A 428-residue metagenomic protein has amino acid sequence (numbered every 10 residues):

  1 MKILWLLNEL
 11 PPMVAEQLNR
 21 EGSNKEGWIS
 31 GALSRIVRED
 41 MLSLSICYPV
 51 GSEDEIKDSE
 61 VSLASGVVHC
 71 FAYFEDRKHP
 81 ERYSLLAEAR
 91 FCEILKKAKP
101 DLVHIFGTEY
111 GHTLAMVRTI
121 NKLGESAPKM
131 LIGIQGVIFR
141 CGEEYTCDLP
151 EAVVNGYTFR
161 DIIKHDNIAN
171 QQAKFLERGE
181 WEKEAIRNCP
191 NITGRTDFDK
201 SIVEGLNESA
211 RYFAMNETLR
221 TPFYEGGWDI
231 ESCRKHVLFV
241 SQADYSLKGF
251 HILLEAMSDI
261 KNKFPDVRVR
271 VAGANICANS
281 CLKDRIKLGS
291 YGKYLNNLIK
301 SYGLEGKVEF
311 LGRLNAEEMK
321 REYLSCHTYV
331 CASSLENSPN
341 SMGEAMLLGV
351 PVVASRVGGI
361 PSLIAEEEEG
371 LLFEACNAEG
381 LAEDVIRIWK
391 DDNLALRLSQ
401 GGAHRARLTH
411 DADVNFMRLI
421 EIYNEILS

Functional and structural regions predicted by a protein language model:
M1-I56, S65, E125-S126: N-terminal subdomain of nucleotide-sugar transferases
L4, D229-K248, L254-M257, V269-A272: Conserved donor-binding/catalytic core segment of Leloir-type glycosyltransferases
I138, V154-N191, G205: Membrane-proximal helix-turn-helix segments that form the acceptor-binding/catalytic region of lipid-linked
K283-R313: Nucleotide-activated donor-binding/catalytic signature segment of Leloir-type glycosyltransferases, i.e., the conserved
S334: Aromatic "clamp/platform" in nucleotide-sugar-dependent glycosyltransferases that forms part of the donor/acceptor
P351-A354: Short hydrophobic beta-strand element within catalytic cores of glycosyltransferases and related nucleotide-activated
E366-E367, L371-A378, R387-N393: Conserved acidic donor-binding segment of nucleotide-sugar-dependent glycosyltransferases
G380, R387, L394-T409, N415-E421: A short, well-ordered alpha-helix in the C-terminal region of glycosyltransferases
